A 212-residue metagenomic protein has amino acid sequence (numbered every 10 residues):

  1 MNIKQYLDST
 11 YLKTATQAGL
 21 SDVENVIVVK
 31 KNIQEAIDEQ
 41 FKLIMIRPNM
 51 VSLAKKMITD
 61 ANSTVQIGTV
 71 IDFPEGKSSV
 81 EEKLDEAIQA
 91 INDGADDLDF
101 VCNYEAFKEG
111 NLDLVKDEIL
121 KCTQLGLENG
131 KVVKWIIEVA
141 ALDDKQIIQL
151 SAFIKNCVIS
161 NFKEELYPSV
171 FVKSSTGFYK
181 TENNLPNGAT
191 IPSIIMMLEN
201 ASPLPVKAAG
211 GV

Functional and structural regions predicted by a protein language model:
M1-E39, N49-T69, F73-V206: Alpha/beta enzyme core
